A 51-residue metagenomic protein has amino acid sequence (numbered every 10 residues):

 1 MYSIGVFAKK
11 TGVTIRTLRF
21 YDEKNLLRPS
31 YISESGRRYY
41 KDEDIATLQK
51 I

Functional and structural regions predicted by a protein language model:
M1-I51: Basic helix-turn-helix/winged-helix DNA-binding cores and closely related short helical interaction motifs
